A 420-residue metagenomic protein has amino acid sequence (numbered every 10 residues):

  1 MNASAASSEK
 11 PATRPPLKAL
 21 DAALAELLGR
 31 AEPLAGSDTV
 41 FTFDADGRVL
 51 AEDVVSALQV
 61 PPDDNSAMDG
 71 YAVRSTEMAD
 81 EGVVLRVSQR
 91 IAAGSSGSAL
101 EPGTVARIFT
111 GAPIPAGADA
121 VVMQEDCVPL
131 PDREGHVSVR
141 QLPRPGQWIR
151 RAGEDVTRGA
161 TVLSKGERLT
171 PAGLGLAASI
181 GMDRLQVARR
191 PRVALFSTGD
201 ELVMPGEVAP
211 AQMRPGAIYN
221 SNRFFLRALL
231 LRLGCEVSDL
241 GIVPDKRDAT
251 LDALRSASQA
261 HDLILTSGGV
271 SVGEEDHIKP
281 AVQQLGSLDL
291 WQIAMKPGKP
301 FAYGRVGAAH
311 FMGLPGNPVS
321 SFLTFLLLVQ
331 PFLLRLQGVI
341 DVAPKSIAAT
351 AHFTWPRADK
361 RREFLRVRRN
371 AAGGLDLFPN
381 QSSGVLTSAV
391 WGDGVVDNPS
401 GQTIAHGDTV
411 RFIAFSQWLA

Functional and structural regions predicted by a protein language model:
M1-E81, V339-F364: Short, low-complexity N-terminal leaders and the immediately following helix N-cap/first helix
M1-S8, A12-P16, L20, D183-L314 (+1 more regions): Helix-rich terminal scaffold detector
N2-K18, Y71-D239, V395, A414-S416 (+1 more regions): Short, glycine/charged-enriched hinge/interface segments at domain edges or termini
L24, D38-F43, A51-E52, N65 (+2 more regions): Flexible glycine/proline-rich
P33, T39-F41, V60-L85, G117-E134 (+1 more regions): Short beta-strand/loop turn elements enriched in aromatics
L50, P62-D63, S96, T104 (+6 more regions): Short, conserved secondary-structure segments in the cores of folded domains
D64-S66, E77-D80, G97-E101, I114-A116 (+14 more regions): Solvent-exposed alpha-helices and their adjacent loops that cap or buttress functional pockets in soluble metabolic
